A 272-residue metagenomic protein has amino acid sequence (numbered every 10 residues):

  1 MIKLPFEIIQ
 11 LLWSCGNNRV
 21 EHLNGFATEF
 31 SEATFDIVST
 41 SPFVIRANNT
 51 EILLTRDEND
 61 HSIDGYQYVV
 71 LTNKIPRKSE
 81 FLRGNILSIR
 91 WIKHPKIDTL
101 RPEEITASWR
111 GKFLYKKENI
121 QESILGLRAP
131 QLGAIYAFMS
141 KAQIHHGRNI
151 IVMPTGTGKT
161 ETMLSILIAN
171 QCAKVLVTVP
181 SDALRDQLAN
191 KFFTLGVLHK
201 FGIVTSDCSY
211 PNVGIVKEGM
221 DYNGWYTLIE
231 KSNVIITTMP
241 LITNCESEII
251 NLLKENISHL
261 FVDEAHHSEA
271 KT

Functional and structural regions predicted by a protein language model:
I2-V152, E161-A173, N190, L198 (+2 more regions): ATP-dependent helicase/translocase motor core
Y136, D186, N244, A270: Alpha-helical elements of the RecA-like P-loop NTPase motor core of helicases
T155: The conserved Walker
G158: Conserved glycine(s) of the Walker
A169-I203: Conserved Walker A/P-loop ATP-binding site and its immediately adjacent core in helicase/helicase-like ATPase domains
L176-T178, V234-T238, F261: Structural motif
H199-N244: Inter-Walker segment of RecA-like/P-loop motor cores
M239-L241, I250-T272: SF2 helicase catalytic motif II
